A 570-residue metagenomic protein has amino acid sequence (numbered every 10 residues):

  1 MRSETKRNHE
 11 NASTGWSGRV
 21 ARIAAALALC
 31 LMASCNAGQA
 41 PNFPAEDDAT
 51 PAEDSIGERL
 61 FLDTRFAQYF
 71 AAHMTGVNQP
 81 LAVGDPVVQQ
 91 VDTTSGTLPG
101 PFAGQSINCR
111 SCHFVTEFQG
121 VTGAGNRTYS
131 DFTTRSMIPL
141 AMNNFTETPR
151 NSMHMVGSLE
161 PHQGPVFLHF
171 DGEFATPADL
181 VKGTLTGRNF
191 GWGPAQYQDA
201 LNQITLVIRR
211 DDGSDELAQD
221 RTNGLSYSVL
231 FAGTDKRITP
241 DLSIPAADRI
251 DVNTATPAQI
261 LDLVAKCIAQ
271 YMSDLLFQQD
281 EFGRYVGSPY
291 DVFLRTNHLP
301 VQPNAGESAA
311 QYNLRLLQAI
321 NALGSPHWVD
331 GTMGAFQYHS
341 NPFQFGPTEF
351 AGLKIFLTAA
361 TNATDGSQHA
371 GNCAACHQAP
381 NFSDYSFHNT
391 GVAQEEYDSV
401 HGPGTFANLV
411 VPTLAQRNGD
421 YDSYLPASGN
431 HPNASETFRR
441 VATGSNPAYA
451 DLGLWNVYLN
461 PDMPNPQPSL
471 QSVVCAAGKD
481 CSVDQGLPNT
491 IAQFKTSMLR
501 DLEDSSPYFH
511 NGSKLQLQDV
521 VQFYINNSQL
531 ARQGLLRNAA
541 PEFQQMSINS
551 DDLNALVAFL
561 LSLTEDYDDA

Functional and structural regions predicted by a protein language model:
M1-G18: N-terminal secretory signal peptides that target proteins for export/translocation
E4-R7, M32, P507: Short linear motifs centered on Gly/Pro in flexible linkers and helix caps
R22-S34: Bacterial N-terminal signal peptides
C35-A570: Periplasmic c-type cytochrome electron-transfer domains
